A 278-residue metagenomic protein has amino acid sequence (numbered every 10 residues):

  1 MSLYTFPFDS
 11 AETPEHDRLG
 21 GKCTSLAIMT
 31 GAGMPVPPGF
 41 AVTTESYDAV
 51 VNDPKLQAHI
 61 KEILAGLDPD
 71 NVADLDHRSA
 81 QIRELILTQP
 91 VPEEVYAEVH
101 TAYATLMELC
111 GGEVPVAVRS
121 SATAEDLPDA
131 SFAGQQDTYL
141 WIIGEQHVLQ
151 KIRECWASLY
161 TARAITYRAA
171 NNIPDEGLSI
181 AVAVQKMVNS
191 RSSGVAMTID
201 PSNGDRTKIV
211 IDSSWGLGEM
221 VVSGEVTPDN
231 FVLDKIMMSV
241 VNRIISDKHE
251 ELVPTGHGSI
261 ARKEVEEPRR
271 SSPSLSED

Functional and structural regions predicted by a protein language model:
M1-A183, S192, K263-D278: N-terminal beta-alpha lobe that positions the nucleotide/phosphoryl donor in ATP/NTP-coupled carboxylate activation
R119, Q185, V210-D212: Short beta-strand segments
D129-A130, V195, V221-S223: Short conserved micro-motifs at the rims of enzyme active sites and ligand-binding pockets
L140-I143, M197-D200, V232-D234: Short beta-strand-to-turn element immediately C-terminal to the catalytic PLP-Schiff-base lysine in fold type I
K186, S190-M197: Phosphate/diphosphate-binding loops
D200-P201, V221: Short, acidic, Ser/Thr-enriched surface-loop or helix-capping motifs
K208-D278: Conserved catalytic alpha/beta cores of large enzymes that bind or transform nucleotide phosphates and polynucleotides
